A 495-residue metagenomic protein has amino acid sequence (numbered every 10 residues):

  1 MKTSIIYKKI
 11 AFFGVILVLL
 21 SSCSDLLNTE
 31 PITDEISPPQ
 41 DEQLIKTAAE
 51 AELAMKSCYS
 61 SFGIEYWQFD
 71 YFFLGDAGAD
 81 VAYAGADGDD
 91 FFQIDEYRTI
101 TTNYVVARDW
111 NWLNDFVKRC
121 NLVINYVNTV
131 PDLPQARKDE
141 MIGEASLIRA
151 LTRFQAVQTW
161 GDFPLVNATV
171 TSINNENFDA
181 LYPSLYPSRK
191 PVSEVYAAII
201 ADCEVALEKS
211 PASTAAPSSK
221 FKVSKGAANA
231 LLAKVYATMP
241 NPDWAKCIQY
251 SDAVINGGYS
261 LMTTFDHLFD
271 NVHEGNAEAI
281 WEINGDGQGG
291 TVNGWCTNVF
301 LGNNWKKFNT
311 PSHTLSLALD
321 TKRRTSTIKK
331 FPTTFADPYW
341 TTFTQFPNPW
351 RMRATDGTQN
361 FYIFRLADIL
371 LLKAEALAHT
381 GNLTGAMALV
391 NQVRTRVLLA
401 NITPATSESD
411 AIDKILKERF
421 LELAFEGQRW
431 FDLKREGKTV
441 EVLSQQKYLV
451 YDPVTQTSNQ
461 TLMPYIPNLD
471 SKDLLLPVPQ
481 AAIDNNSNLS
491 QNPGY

Functional and structural regions predicted by a protein language model:
M1-D34: Bacterial Sec-dependent N-terminal signal peptides
C23-F73, L268-F269, T455, N459 (+1 more regions): Membrane-proximal, proline-rich intrinsically disordered regions
T33-I36, Q68-F91, F163-N175, P211-T297 (+2 more regions): Short, surface-exposed recognition loops and adjoining beta-strand edges that mediate ligand/DNA contacts, enriched
T47-A48, E52-K56, S60-G63, D89-W160 (+6 more regions): Conserved, well-structured interaction surfaces
Q93, Y97, T169, H313-L366: Flexible, polar/acidic helix-loop-strand segments at domain edges
Y196, P242-W244, L383: TPR-repeat structural position
